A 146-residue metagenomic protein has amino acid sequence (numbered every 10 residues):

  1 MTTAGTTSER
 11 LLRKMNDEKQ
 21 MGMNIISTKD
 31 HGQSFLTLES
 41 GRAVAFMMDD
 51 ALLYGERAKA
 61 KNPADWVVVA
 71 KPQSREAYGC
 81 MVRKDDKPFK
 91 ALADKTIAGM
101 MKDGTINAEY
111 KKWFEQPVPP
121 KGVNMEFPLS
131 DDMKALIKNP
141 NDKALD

Functional and structural regions predicted by a protein language model:
M1-S8, K84-D86: Short coil/turn segments
M1-T3, I25-S27, A45-M48, V69: Structural recognition of the beta-strand scaffold that forms the well-ordered cores of secreted hydrolase catalytic
T7-N16, A98-D146: Ligand-binding clefts/hinges and TM-proximal coupling segments of bilobed small-molecule sensing domains
E9-K14, G32-S40, A51-G55, K87 (+2 more regions): Solvent-exposed, polar/charged alpha-helical surfaces in well-ordered, non-transmembrane soluble domains, broadly
L11-E18, G32, E39-S74: A ligand-binding cleft/hinge motif common to bilobed small-molecule-binding domains
N24-T37, E76: Short helix-initiation/N-cap motifs at beta->coil->alpha
I25-T28, V68-A70, N107-K112: Surface-exposed patches in mature extracellular/periplasmic domains of secreted proteins
A58-D94, Q116-K138: Periplasmic-binding protein-like
